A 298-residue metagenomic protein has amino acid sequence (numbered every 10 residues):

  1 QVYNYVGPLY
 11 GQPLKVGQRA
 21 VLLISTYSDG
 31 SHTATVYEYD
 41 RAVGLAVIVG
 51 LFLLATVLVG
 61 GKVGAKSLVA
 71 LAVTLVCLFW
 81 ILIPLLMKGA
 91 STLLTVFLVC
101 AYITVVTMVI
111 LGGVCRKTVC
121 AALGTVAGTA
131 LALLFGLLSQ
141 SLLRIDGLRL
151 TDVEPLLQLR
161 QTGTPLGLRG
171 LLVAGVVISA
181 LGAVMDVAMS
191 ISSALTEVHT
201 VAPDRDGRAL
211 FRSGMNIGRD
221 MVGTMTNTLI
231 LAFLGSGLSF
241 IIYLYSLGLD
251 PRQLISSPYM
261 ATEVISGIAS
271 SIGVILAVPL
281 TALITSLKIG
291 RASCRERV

Functional and structural regions predicted by a protein language model:
Q1-V2: PDZ peptide-recognition modules
V6-V43: Extended, hydrophilic extramembrane loops/domains of integral membrane proteins
D29-S31, V59-A65, I110-C115, G237-L254: Transmembrane helix-loop junctions in multi-pass membrane proteins
V36-A42, G61, A65, V69 (+7 more regions): Alpha-helical membrane-interface segments at transmembrane helix boundaries
G50-Q158, R169-S179: Transmembrane alpha-helical segments that form the functional core of multipass membrane systems
L133-V264, I268-A269: Generic detector of multi-pass transmembrane helix bundles and their immediately adjacent loops in polytopic membrane
V173, G273-A277: Hydrophobic alpha-helical transmembrane segments of polytopic membrane proteins
I289-V298: Residue-level detector of conserved catalytic or cofactor/ligand-binding positions in enzyme active sites
